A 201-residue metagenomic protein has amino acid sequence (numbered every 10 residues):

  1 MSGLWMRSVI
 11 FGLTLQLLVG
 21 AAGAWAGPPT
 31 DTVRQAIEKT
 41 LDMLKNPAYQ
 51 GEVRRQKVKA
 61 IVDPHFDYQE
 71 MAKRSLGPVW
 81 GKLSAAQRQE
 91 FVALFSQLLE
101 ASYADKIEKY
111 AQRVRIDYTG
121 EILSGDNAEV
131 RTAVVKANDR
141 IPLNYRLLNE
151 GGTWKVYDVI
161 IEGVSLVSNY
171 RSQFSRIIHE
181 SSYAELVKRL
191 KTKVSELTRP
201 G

Functional and structural regions predicted by a protein language model:
M1-M6: N-terminal secretory signal peptides that target proteins for export/translocation
S8-G20: Bacterial N-terminal signal peptides
A24-A26: Boundary at the C-terminal end of the N-terminal hydrophobic targeting segment
P28-K106: Early exported N-terminus immediately downstream of N-terminal targeting peptides
F95, G120-I122, A133-K136, L147-N149 (+1 more regions): A mature extracytoplasmic/lumenal domain signature
A101-I141, K193-G201: Surface-exposed, charged secondary-structure patches
R140-S168: Short beta-strand edge/turn micro-motifs at domain boundaries
D158-G201: Low-complexity, intrinsically disordered terminal/linker segments enriched in charged and Gly/Pro repeats
